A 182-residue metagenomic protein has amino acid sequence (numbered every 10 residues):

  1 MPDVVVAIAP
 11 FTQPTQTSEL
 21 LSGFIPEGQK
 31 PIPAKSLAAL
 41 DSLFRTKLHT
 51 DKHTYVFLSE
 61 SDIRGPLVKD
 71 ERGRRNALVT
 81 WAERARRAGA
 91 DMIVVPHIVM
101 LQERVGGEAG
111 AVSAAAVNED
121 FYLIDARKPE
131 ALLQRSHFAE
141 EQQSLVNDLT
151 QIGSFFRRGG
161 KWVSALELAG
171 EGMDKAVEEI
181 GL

Functional and structural regions predicted by a protein language model:
M1-Q16, R84-A88, A111-A114, N118 (+1 more regions): C-terminal/domain-edge helix-coil "capping" segments
T12-H97, A126, E130-Q134, L166 (+2 more regions): N-terminal segment of the mature soluble domain
L21-G23, A109-V112: Short, glycine/charged-enriched secondary-structure capping and boundary segments
V99-L101, Y122: Short glycine-rich beta-strand segments
E103-E108: Extracytoplasmic/secreted cell-surface and envelope-processing proteins
